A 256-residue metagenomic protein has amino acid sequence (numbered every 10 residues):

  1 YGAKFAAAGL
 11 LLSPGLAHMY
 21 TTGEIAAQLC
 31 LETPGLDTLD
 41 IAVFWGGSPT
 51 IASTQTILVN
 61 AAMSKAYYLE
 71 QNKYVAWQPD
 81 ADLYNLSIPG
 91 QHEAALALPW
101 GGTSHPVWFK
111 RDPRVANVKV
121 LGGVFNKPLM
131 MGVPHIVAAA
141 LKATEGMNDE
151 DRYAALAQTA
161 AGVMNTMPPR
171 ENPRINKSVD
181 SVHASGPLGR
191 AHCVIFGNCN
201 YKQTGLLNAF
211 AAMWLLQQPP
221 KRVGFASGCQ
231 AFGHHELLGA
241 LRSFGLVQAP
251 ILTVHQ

Functional and structural regions predicted by a protein language model:
Y1-L10: Rossmann-fold NAD(P)-binding glycine/threonine-rich loop
A7, T21-I25, S104: Residues forming well-ordered secondary-structure scaffolds
L12-L16, D40: Short catalytic-loop micro-motif centered on adjacent basic/acidic residues
G15-A26, L31: Short alpha-helices
Q28, E32-Q256: C-terminal catalytic/substrate-binding lobe primarily of soluble NAD(P)-dependent oxidoreductases
